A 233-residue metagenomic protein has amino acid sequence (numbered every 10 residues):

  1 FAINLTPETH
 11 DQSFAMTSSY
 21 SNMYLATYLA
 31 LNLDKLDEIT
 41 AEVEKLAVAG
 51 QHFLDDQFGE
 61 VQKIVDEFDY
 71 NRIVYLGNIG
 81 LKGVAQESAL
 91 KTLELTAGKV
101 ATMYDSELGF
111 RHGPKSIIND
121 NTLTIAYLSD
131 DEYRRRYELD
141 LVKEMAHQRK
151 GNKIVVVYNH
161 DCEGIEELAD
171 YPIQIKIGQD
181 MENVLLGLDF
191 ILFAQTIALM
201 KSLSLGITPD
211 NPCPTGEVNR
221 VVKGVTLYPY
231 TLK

Functional and structural regions predicted by a protein language model:
F1-K233: A SIS-like phosphosugar-recognition module
